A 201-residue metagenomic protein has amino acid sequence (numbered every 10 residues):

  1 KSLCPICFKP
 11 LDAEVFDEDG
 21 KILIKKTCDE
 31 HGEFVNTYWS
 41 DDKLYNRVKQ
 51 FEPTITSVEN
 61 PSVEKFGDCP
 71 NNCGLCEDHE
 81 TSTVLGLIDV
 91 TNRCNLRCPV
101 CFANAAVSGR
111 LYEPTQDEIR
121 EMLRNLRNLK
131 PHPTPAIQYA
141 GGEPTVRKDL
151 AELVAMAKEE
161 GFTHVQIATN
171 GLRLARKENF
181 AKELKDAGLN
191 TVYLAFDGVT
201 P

Functional and structural regions predicted by a protein language model:
L3-D19: Short recognition patches in nucleic-acid-associated and regulatory proteins
G20-W39, L44, F51-D186, N190-T191: Conserved alpha-helical substructure of the radical SAM core
N95, D197-V199: Short connector loops/turns at beta-strand edges and beta->alpha or beta->beta junctions
G109, T200-P201: A short acidic, helix-capping loop that chelates divalent metal ions and anchors anionic groups
L194: Conserved phosphate-donor/acceptor-positioning beta-strand/loop module used by diverse small-molecule
